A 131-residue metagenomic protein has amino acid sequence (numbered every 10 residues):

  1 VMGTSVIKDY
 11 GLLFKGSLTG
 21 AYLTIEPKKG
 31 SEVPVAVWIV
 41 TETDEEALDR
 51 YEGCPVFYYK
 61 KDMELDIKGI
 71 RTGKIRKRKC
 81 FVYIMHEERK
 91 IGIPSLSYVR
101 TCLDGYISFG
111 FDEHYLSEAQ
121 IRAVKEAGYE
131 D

Functional and structural regions predicted by a protein language model:
V1-D131: Glycine-aromatic micro-motifs
